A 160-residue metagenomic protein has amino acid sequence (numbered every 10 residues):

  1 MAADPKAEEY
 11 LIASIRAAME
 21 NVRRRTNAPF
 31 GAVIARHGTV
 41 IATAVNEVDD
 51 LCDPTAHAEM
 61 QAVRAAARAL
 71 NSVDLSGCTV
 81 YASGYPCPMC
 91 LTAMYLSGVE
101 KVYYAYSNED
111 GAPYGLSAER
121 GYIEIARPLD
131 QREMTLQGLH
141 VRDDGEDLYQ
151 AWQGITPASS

Functional and structural regions predicted by a protein language model:
M1-R23, P86, A93-S160: Zinc-dependent deaminase
P5, A28, D49-H57, Y85: Residues at secondary-structure transition points
S14, A18-N21, A32, A58 (+1 more regions): Small-residue (primarily alanine) positions within well-ordered alpha-helices, especially packing/interaction faces
F30-G38: Short beta-strand scaffold segments in enzyme catalytic cores
I41-V48: Short beta->alpha transition motifs characteristic of CBS
V48, A82, Y106: Residues that line or immediately flank small-molecule/substrate-binding pockets and catalytic motifs
T55-A56, M60-S97: Helix-adjacent hinge/juxtasegments
